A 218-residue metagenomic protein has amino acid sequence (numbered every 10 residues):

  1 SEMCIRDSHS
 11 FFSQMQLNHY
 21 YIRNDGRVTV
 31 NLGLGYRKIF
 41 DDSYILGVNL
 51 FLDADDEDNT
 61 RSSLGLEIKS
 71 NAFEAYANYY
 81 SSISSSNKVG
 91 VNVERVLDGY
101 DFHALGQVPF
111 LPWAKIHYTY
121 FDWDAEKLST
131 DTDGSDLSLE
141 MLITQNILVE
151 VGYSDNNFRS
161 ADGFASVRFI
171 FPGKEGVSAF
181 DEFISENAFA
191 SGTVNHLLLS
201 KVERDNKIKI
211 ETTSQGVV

Functional and structural regions predicted by a protein language model:
S1, F11, G26-L32, Y44 (+5 more regions): Residues that define the transmembrane beta-barrel architecture of outer-membrane proteins
S1, Q16, G33-G35, G65-E67 (+3 more regions): Outer-membrane beta-barrel architecture
M3-I5: Short, small-residue-biased leader/transition segments that mark boundaries at the very start of proteins
H9, F40-Y44, N71-A72, F110-P112 (+2 more regions): Short coil turns and loop connectors of transmembrane beta-barrels in diderm outer membranes and organellar homologs
F11-R23, Y44-D55, L64, A75-I83 (+3 more regions): Transmembrane beta-strand segments that form the barrel wall of outer-membrane beta-barrel proteins
N31-R37, N49-F51: Gram-negative (and chloroplast) outer-membrane scaffold detector with strong preference for beta-barrel transmembrane
S62-E74, Y79-E94: A charged, solvent-exposed segment within the mature domains of Sec-exported extracytoplasmic proteins
I83-H117, F121-S129, L142-V218: Flexible, glycine-rich linker and terminal segments associated with outer-membrane beta-barrel/transport systems
